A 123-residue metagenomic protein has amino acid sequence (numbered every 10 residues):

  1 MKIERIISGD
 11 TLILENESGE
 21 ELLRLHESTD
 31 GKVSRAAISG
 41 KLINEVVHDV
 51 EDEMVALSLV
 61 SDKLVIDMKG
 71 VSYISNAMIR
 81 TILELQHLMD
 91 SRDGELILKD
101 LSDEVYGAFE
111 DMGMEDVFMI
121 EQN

Functional and structural regions predicted by a protein language model:
M1-E15: N-terminal leader/presequence segments that are low-structure and precede the mature protein or first folded domain
D10, K32-S34, D62: Beta-strand-connecting loop/turn residues
T11-I13, E21-R24, E84, I97-D100: Acidic/proline-rich low-complexity IDRs
L14-E51: STAS-typified acidic loop motif
N44-F118: Amphipathic alpha-helical interaction surfaces in cytosolic regulatory modules
M119-N123: Short acidic-hydrophobic, aromatic-tinged amphipathic segments that line or gate anion-handling sites
